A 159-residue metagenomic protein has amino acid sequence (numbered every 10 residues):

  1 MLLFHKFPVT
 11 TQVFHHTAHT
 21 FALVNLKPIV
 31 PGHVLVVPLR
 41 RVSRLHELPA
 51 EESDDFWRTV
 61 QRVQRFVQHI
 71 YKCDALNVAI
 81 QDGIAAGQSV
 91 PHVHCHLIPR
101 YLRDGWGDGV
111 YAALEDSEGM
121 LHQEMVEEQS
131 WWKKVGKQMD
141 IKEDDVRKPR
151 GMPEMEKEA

Functional and structural regions predicted by a protein language model:
M1-A159: HIT superfamily nucleotide-processing domains
